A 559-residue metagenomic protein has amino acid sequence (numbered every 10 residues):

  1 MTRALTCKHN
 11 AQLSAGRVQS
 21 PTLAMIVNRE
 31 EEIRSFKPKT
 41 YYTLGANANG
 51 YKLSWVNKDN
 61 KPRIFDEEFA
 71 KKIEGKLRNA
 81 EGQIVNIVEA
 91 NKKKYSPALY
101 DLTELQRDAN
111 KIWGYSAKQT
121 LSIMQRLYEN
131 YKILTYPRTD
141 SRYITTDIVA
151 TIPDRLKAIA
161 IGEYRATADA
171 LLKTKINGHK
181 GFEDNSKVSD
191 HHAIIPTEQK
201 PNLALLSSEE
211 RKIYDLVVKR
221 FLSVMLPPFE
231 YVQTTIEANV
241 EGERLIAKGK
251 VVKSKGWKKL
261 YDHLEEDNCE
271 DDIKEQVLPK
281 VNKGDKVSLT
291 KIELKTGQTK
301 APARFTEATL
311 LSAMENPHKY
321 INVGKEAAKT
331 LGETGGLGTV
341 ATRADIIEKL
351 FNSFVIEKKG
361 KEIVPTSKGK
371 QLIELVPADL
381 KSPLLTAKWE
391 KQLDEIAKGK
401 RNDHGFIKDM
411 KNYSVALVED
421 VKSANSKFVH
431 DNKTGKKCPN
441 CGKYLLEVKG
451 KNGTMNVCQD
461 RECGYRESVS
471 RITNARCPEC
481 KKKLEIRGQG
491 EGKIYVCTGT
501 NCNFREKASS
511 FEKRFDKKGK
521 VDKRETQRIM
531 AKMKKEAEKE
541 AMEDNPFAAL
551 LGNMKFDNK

Functional and structural regions predicted by a protein language model:
M1-N91, V188-R244, G249-K255: Phosphate-backbone binding and catalysis cores of DNA-processing enzymes
N10-Q12, E89-A98, R107-W113, P137-T145 (+1 more regions): Conserved short loop/turn motifs at secondary-structure junctions
A15, D66, A70, E74-I87 (+2 more regions): Short, highly charged
S35, A117, D140-K559: Basic, low-complexity terminal or inter-domain segments flanking catalytic cores
K37-W55, A80-I123, T306, V457: C-terminal accessory/connector segments of nucleic-acid motor ATPases
Y131-K132, F354: Glycine-centered, phosphate/nucleic-acid-interacting loop/turn motifs that mediate DNA/RNA or nucleotide
L134-T135, E357: Short beta-strand(s) of the beta-wing in winged-helix/HTH DNA-binding folds
